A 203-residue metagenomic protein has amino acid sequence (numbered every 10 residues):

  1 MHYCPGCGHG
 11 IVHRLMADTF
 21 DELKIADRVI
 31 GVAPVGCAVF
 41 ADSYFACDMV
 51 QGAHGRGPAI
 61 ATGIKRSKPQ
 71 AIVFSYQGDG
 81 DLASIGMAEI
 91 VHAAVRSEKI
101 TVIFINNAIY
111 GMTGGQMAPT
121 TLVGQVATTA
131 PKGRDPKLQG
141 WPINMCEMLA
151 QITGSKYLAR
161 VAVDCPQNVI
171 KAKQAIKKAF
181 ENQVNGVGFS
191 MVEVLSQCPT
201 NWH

Functional and structural regions predicted by a protein language model:
M1-A53: Active-site diphosphate/adenylate-binding microenvironment
C4-P5, D48-M49, Q77-D79, R134 (+1 more regions): A generic structural signal for short
G8, V12, R56-I60, W141 (+1 more regions): Catalytic-loop motifs flanking and including active-site residues across diverse enzymes
D27, A71, G188-S190: Short, well-ordered coil/turn segments that N-cap beta-strands
V35-G111, Q174-K178: Thiamine diphosphate
S84-I100, I105, I109-H203: Glycine-rich ThDP/TPP pyrophosphate-binding loop and its adjacent helix/strand module within ThDP-dependent enzymes
